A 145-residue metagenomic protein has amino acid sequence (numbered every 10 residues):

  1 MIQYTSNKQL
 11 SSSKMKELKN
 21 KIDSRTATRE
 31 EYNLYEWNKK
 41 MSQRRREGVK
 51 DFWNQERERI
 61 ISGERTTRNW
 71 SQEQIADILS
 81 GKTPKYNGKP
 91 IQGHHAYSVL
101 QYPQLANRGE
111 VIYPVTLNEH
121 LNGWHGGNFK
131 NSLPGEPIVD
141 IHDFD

Functional and structural regions predicted by a protein language model:
M1-Q92, Y97-D145: Nuclease and nuclease-like effector domains acting on nucleic acids or nucleotide cofactors
